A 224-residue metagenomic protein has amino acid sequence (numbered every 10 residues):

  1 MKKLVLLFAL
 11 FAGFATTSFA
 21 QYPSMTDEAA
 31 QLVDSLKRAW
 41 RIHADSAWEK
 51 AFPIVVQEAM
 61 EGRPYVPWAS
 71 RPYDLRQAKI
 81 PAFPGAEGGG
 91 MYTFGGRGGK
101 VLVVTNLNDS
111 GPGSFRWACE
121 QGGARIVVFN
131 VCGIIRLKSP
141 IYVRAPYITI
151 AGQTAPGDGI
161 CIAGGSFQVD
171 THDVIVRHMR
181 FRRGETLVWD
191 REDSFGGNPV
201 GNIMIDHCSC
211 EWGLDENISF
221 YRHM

Functional and structural regions predicted by a protein language model:
M1-Q21: Bacterial Sec-dependent N-terminal signal peptides
L7, T105, V128, G196: Residues in well-ordered beta-strands of folded domains
A15-F19, V101, F115, Y147 (+2 more regions): A generic alpha-helix preference that emphasizes hydrophobic side chains
F19-N108, P112-I126: Extracellular "leader-to-stem" segments immediately downstream of a signal peptide or signal-anchor in secreted/lumenal
L107, N130-C132, G213: Active-site-proximal beta-strand/loop segments in catalytic clefts of secreted hydrolases
I126-V131, K138: Surface-exposed patches in mature extracellular/periplasmic domains of secreted proteins
I135-M224: Right-handed parallel beta-helix
